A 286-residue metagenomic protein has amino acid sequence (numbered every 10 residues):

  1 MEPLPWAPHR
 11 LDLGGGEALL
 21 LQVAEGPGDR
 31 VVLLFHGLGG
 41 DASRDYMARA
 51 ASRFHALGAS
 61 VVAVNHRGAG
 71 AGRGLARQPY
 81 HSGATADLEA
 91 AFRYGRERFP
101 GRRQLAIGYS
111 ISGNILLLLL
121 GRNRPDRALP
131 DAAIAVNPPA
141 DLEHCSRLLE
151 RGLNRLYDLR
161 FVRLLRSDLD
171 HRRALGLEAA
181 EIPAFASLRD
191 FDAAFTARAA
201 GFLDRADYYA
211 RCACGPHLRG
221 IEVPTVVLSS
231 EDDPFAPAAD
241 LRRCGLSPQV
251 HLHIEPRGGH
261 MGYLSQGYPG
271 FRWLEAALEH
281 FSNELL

Functional and structural regions predicted by a protein language model:
M1-G26, L264-S265: N-terminal cap/lid segment of alpha/beta-hydrolase-fold proteins
D29-G37: Short beta-strand element of the alpha/beta-hydrolase
G40-S43, A51-L75: Conserved alpha/beta-hydrolase
R53, R67-L105: Catalytic nucleophile-loop/oxyanion-hole region of alpha/beta-hydrolase and closely related hydrolase-like folds
E97, G101-A200: Alpha/beta-hydrolase-fold enzymes
A194-H217: Active-site nucleophile elbow and catalytic-triad environment of alpha/beta-hydrolase enzymes
I221, V227-S229: Short beta-strand/loop motif that positions the catalytic acidic residue of the alpha/beta-hydrolase fold
P256-G258, G262-L286: Catalytic active-site module of serine/aspartate enzymes centered on a nucleophile-bearing elbow/loop
